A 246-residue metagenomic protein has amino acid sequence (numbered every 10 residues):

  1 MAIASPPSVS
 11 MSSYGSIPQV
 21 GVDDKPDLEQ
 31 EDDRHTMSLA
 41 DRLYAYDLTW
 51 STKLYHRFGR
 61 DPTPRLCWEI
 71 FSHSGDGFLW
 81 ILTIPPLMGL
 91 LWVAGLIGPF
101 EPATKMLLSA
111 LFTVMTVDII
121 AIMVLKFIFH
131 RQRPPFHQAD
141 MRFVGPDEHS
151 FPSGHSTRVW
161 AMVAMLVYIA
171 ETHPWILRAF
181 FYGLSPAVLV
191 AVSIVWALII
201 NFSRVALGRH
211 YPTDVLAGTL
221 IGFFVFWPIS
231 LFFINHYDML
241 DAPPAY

Functional and structural regions predicted by a protein language model:
M1-T83, M123-E148, Y246: N-terminal transmembrane-helix/juxtamembrane module of multi-pass inner/ER membrane proteins
R57, D61, L90-I97, F127-F136 (+3 more regions): Membrane-interface elements of multi-pass transporters and channels
T63-F71, G98, A103, P152 (+1 more regions): Juxtamembrane loop-transmembrane helix junctions in multi-pass integral membrane proteins, especially the extracellular
W68, L87-A121: Interfacial segments of alpha-helical transmembrane regions
E69, G77-I81, M106-L111, L184-S193 (+1 more regions): Transmembrane alpha-helices of multi-pass eukaryotic membrane proteins
G75-W92, V195: Hydrophobic alpha-helical transmembrane segments
F112, T116-V124, L220, F224 (+1 more regions): Hydrophobic, lipid-facing residues on alpha-helical transmembrane segments of integral membrane proteins
A139-Y246: Membrane-embedded catalytic cores of phosphoryl/pyrophosphoryl-handling enzymes
